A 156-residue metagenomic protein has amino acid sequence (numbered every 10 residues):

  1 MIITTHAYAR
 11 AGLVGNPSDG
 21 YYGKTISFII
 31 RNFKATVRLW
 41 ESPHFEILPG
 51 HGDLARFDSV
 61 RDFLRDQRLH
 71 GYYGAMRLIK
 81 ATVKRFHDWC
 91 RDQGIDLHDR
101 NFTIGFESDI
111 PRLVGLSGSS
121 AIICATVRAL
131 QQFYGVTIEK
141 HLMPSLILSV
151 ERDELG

Functional and structural regions predicted by a protein language model:
M1-L116, R128-K140, S149: ATP-binding N-lobe of GHMP and related small-molecule kinases
S119: Short, conserved phosphate/pyrophosphate- and ester-handling motifs at nucleotide-, phospho-/glycolipid
A125: Active-site signature of alpha/beta-hydrolase-fold catalytic machinery across serine- and Asp/Cys-nucleophile hydrolases
K140-G156: Alpha/beta catalytic cores of group-transfer enzymes, especially the acyltransferase/condensing modules of polyketide
